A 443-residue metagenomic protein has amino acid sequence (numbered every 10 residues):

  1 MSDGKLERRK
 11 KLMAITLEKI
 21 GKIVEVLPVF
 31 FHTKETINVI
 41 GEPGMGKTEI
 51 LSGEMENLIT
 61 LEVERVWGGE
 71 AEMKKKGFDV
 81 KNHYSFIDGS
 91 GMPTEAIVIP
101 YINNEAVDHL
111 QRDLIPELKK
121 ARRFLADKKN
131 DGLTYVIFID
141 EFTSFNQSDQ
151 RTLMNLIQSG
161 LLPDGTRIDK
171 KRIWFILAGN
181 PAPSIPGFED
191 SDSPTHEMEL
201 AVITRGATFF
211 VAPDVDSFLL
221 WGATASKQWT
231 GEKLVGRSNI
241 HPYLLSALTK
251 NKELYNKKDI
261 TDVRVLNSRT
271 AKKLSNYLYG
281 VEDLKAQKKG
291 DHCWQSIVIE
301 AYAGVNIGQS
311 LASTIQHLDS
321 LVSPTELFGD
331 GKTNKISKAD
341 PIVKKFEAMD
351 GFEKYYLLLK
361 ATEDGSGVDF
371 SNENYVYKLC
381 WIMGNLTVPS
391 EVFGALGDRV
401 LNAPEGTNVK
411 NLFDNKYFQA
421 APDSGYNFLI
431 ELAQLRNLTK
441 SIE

Functional and structural regions predicted by a protein language model:
L6: Cationic, low-complexity basic patches in intrinsically disordered or flexible, solvent-exposed regions
R9-F86, S90-I137, F142-E443: C-terminal regulatory/interaction module of P-loop NTP-utilizing enzymes
